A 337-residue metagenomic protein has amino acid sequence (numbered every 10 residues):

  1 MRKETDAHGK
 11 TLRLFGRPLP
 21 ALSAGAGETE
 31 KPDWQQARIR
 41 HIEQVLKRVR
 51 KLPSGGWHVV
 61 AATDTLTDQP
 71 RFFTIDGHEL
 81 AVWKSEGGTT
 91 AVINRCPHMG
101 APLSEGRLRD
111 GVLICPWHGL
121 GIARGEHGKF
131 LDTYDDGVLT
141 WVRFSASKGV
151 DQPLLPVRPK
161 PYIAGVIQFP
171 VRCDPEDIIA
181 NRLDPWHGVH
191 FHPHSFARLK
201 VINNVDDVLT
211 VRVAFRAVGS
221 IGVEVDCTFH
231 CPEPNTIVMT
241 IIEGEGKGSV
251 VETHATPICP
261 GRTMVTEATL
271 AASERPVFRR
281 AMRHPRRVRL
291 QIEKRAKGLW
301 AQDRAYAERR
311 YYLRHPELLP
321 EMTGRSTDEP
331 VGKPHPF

Functional and structural regions predicted by a protein language model:
R2-D76: Zn-dependent metallo-beta-lactamase
D6-G9, P153-F337: C-terminal catalytic domain of Rieske-type non-heme iron oxygenases
R17-G25, H78, V150-V157, R198-N203: Short N-terminal helix-initiation segments at or just after the protein's N-terminus
E28-R40, G128-D177: Short flanking/linker segments adjacent to small metal-binding domains or redox-active Cys/His motifs
K51-P53, L66, I75, D135 (+3 more regions): A generic structural signal for short, non-catalytic loop/turn and secondary-structure boundary residues
S54-W57, D68, E86, G137 (+2 more regions): Sequence-level motif detector for i,i+2 pairs with an aromatic at +2
G56-A62, H78-L80, A101, G128-D132 (+3 more regions): Short small/polar-residue motifs
V59-V157: Rieske [2Fe-2S] iron-sulfur-binding domain
